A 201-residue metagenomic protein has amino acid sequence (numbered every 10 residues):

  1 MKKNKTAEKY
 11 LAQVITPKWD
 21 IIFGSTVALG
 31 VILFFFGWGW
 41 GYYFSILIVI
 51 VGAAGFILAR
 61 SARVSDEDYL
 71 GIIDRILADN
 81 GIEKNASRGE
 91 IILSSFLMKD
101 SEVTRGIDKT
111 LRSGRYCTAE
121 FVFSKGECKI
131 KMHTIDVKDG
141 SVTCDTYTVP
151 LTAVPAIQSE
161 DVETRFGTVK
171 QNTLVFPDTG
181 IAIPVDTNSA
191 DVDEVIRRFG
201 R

Functional and structural regions predicted by a protein language model:
K2-I15, A53-F121: Anionic N-terminal interaction surfaces
T16, D20-G24, V195, G200-R201: IQ-motif-like calmodulin-binding regions
W19-G24, I32-I50: Hydrophobic alpha-helical transmembrane segments
F121-K125, S159: Generic beta-strand structural signal
K125-E127, G180: Structural motif
C128-M132: Short hydrophobic/aromatic-rich beta-strand segments that constitute the beta-sheet cores of beta-sandwich/beta-barrel
T134-K138: Short, surface-exposed beta-strand-loop junctions and turns on beta-sheet-rich folds
S141-R201: Acidic, Ser/Thr- and proline-rich intrinsically disordered linker/docking segments of eukaryotic scaffolds
